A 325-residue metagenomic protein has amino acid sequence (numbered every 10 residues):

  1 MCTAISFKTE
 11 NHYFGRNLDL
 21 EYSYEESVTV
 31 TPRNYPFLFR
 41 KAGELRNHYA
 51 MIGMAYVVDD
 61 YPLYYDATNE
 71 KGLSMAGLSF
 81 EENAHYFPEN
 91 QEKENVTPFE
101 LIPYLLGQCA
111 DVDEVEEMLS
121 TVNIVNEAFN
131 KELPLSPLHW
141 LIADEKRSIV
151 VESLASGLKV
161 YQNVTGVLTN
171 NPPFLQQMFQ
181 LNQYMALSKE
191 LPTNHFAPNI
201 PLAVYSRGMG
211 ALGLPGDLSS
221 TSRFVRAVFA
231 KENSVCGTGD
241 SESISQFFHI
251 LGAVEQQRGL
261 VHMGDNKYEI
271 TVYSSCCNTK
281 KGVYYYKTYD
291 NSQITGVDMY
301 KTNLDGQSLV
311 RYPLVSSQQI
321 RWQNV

Functional and structural regions predicted by a protein language model:
M1-K93, N126, P313-V315, R321-V325: A contiguous strand-loop segment
C2-T9, Y13, E127-F129, L135-S136 (+2 more regions): C-terminus-biased signal that marks the final domain/tail of proteins
G15, G77-L78, V151-E152, Y285-K287: Beta-strand residues in well-ordered beta-sheet regions across diverse protein folds
L20-Y22, E81-N83, S156-K159, D290-I294: Short, surface-exposed beta-strand-loop junctions and turns on beta-sheet-rich folds
S23-V30, H85-E89, V160-T165, N171 (+1 more regions): A short, polar/proline- and glycine-enriched secondary-structure boundary/capping micro-motif
V28, T68, I149-S153, K159 (+1 more regions): Broad, structure-driven detector of short, well-ordered beta-strand segments within folded domains
E92-A128, D240, I244-F248: Proteins synthesized as precursors that undergo proteolytic processing into mature forms
T121-K159: Catalytic cofactor-binding cores of redox enzymes
